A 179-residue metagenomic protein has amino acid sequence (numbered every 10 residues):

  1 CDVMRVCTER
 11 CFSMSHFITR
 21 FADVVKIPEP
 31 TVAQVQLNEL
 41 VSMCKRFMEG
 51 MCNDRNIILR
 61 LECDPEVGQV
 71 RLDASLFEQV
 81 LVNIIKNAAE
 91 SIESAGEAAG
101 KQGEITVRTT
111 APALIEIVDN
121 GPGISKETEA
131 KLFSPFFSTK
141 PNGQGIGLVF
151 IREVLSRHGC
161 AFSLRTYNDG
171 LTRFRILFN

Functional and structural regions predicted by a protein language model:
C1-N179: Core catalytic ATP-binding domain of two-component histidine kinases
